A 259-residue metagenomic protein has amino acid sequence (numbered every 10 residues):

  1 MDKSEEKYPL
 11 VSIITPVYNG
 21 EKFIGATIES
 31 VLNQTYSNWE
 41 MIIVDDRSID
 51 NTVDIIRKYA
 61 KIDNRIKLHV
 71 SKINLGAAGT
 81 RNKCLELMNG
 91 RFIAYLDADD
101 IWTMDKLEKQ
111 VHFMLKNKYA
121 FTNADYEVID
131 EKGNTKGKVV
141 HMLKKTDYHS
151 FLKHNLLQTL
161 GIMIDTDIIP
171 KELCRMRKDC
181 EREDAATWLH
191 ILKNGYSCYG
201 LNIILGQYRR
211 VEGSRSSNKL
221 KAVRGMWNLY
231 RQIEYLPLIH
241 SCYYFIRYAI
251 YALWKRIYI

Functional and structural regions predicted by a protein language model:
M1-L32: N-proximal low-complexity "stem/linker" segments adjacent to membrane-targeting elements
Y8-V11, L32-I43, N51, N64-K67: Short loop->beta transition adjacent to catalytic acidic/histidine clusters or analogous donor-positioning motifs
K22-G25, D50-K58, I101, D105: Acidic helix N-cap motif at the loop->helix transition within catalytic regions of sugar-transfer enzymes
S30, S37, D45-D54, I73 (+1 more regions): A conserved acidic beta->alpha catalytic loop
S71-M88, K109: Glycine-rich, basic loop-to-helix element that forms the pyrophosphate-binding segment of sugar-nucleotide handling
E86, M142-K221, G225, L229: Conserved nucleotide-sugar donor-binding catalytic segment
I93: Short aromatic/hydrophobic "clamp" motif used to bind/position activated sugar donors
D105-K136: Conserved donor NDP-sugar-binding/catalytic core segment of glycosyltransferases
